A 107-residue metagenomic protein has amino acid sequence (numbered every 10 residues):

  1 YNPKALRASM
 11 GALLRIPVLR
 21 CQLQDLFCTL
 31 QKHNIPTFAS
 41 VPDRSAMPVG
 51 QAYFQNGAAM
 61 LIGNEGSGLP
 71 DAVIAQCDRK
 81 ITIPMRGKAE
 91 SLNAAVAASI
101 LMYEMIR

Functional and structural regions predicted by a protein language model:
Y1-A12, D71-R107: Structured adenosyl-cofactor binding patch, chiefly the S-adenosyl-L-methionine
Y1-M47: RNA substrate-binding interface of SAM-dependent RNA methyltransferases
F27-C28, P48, A52-Y53, A95 (+1 more regions): Charge-rich, low-complexity amphipathic helices in intrinsically disordered tails/linkers adjacent to domains
N34, F54-I62, I100-R107: Short flexible/disordered coil segments
F38-A89: Active-site/ligand-binding-proximal alpha/beta "capping" segment
